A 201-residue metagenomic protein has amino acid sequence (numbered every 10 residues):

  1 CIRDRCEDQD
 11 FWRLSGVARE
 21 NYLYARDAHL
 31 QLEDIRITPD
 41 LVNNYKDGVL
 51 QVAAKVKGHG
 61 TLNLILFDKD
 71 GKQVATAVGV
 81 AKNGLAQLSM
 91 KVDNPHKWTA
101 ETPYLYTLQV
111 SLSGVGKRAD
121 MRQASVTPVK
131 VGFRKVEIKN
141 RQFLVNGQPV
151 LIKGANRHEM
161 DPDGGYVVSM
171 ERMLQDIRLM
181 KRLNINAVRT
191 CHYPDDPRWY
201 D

Functional and structural regions predicted by a protein language model:
R3-D201: Secreted/periplasmic carbohydrate-active enzymes, especially glycoside hydrolases
